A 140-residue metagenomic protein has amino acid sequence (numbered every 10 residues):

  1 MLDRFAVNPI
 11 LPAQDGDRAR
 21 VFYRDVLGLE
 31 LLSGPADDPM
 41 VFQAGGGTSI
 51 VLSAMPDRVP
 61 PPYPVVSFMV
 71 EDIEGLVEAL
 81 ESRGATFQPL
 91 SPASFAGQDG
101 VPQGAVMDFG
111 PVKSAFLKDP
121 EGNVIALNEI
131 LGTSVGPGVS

Functional and structural regions predicted by a protein language model:
M1-D17, Y63-V66, N128-S140: N-terminal beta-strand motif that seeds the catalytic metal site of vicinal oxygen chelate
D3, I10-S49, G75, S82: Core segments of cupin and vicinal oxygen chelate
R4-F5, G34, P61, F109-G110: A generic fold-level signal
E30-V65, V70, P89, V124-E129: Conserved short beta-strand elements that form part of the metal-binding/catalytic scaffold of enzyme active sites
R83-S140: Vicinal oxygen chelate
